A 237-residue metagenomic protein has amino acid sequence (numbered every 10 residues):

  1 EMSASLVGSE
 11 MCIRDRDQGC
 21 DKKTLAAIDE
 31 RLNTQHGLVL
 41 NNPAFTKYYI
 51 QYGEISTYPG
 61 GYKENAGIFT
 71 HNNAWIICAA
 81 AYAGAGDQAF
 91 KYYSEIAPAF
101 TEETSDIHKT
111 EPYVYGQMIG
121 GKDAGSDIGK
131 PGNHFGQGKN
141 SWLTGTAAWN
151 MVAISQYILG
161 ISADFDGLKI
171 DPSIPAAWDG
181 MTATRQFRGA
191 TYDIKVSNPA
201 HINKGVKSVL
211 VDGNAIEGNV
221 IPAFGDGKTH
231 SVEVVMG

Functional and structural regions predicted by a protein language model:
E1-I13: Single conserved hydrophobic/aromatic residue that forms the stacking wall/gate of nucleotide- or nucleobase-binding
S9-E10, H71-C78: Contiguous, well-ordered alpha-helical segments that form the cores/surfaces of helical PPI scaffolds
R14-D15, Y82: Alpha-helix C-terminal capping segments
Q18-G37: Carboxylate/His-rich catalytic cores and anion/metal-binding grooves
G19, K23, H71, D87 (+1 more regions): Conserved active-site and cofactor/substrate-binding residues in soluble primary-metabolism enzymes
E30-T34, T46-Y49, T57-A66, W75-G237: Non-catalytic C-terminal accessory modules of carbohydrate-active enzymes
E54: Short, surface-exposed loop/turn segments at secondary-structure boundaries that line and modulate
